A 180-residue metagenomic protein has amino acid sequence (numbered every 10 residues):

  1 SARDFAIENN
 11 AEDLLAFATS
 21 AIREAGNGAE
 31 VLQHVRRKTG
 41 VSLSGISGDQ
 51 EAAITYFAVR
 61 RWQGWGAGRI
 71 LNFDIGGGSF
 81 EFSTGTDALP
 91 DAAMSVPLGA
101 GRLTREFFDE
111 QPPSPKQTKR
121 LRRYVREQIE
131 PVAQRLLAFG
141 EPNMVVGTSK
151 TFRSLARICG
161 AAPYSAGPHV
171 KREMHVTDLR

Functional and structural regions predicted by a protein language model:
S1-A11, L15, T19-R69, T84-R180: Helical "lid/coupling" subdomains associated with nucleotide-phosphate turnover
L71-S79, S83: A generic, well-ordered mixed alpha/beta core segment in the N-terminal half of proteins
